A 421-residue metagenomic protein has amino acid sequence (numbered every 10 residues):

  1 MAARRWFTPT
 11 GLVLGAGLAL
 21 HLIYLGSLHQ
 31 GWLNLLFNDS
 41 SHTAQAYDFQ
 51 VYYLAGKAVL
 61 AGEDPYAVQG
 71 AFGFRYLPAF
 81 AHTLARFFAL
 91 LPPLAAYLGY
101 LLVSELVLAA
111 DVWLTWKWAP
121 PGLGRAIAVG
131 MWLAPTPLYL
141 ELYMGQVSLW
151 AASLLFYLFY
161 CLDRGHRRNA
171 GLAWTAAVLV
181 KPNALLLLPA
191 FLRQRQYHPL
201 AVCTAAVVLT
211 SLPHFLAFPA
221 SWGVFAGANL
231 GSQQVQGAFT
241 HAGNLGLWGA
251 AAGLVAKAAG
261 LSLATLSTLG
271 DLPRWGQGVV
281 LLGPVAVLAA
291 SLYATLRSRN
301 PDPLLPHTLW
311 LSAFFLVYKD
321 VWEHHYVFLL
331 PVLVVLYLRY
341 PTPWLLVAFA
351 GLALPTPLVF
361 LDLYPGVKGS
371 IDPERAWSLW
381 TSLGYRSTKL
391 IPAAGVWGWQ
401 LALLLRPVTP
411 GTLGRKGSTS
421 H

Functional and structural regions predicted by a protein language model:
A2-N169, Q194-E323, T381, G411-G417 (+1 more regions): Primarily membrane-embedded glycan-assembly and transfer machineries that use lipid-linked glycans
F72, V335-H421: Aromatic-enriched
L77, A134-T136, K181, L188 (+3 more regions): Hydrophobic alpha-helix-in-membranes signature
A110, L114, S153-R164, A190-R195 (+3 more regions): Transmembrane alpha-helices and membrane-interface helical segments of multi-pass integral membrane enzymes
L158, A170, A177, A348-F349: Small-residue hotspots
L172-F191, V317-F328: Transmembrane helices and adjacent periplasmic/lumenal helix-loop junctions of polyprenol-phosphate-dependent
L304, W322-V327, R339, L345: Extended hydrophobic-aromatic, low-complexity segments
T308, S312, E323, V327 (+2 more regions): Short amphipathic alpha-helical segments
